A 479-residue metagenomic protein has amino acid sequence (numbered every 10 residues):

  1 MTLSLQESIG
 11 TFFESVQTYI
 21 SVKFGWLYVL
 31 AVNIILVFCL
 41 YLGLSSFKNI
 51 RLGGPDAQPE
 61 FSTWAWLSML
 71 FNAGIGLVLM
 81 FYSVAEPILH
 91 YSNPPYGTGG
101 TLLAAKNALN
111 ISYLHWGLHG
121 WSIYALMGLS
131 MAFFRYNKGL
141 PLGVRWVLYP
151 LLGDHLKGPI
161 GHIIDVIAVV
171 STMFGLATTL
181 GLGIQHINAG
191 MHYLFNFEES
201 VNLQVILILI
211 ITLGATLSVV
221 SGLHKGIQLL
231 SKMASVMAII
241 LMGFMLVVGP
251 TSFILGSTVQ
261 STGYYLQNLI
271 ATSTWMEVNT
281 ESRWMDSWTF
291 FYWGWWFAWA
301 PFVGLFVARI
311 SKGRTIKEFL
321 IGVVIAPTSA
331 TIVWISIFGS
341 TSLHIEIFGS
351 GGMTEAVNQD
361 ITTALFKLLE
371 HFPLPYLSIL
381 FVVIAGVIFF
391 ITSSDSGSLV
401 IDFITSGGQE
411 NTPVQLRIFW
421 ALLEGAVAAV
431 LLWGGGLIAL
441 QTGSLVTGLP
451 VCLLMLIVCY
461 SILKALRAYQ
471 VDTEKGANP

Functional and structural regions predicted by a protein language model:
M1, I211, P327-A330, L416-L432 (+1 more regions): Hydrophobic membrane-spanning alpha-helices of multi-pass integral membrane proteins
M1-A104, V247, L456-L466, Q470 (+1 more regions): N-terminal alpha-helical transmembrane segments of multi-pass membrane transport and channel/translocase proteins
M1-L3, L36-C39, I75-L79, L114-Q185 (+6 more regions): Helix-loop-helix module between adjacent transmembrane segments
L5-I20, C39-E60, A108-H115, S130-L140 (+6 more regions): Membrane-water interface regions at transmembrane-helix termini and the short interhelical loops of multi-pass membrane
Y19-L36, L67, K106-Y136, S378-I379 (+2 more regions): Extracellular loop-to-transmembrane helix junctions
S21-G25, P55-A73, A108-L118, L142-F174 (+4 more regions): Transmembrane-helix boundary/entry motifs in multi-pass membrane transporters
L27-L44, A238-G249, A330-S340, F381-L399 (+2 more regions): Hydrophobic alpha-helical segments of multi-pass membrane transport proteins
L156, I160-R314, I321, A326-L380 (+1 more regions): Membrane-embedded translocation segments of transport machinery
